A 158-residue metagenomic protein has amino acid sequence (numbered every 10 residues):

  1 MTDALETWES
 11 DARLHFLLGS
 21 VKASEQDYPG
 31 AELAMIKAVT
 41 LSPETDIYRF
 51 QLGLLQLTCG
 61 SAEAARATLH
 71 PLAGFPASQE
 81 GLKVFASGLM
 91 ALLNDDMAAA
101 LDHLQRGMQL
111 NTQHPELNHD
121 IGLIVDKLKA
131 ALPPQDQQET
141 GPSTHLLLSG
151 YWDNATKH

Functional and structural regions predicted by a protein language model:
D3-A4, K37-V39, P71-A73, G107: Canonical positions in the second alpha-helix
E9, P43, A77-S78, T112: Short coil turns that delineate tetratricopeptide repeat
N111, E116-H158: Terminal, low-structured helical/coil segments at or just beyond the last alpha-helical repeat
